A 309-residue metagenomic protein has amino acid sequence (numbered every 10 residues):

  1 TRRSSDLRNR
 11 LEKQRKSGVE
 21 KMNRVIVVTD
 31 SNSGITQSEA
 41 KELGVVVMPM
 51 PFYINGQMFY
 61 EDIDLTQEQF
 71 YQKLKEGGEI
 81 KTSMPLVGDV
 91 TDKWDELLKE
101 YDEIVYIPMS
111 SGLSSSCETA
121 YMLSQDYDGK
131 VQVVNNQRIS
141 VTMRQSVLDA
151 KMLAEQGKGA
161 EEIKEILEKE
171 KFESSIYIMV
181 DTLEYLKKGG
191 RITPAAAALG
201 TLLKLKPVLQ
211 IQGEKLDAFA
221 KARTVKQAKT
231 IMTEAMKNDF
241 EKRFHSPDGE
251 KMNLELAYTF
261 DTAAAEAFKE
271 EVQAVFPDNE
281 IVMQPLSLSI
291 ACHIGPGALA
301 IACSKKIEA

Functional and structural regions predicted by a protein language model:
T1-S4: Short, small-residue-biased leader/transition segments that mark boundaries at the very start of proteins
R8-L11: N-terminal, intrinsically disordered charge-dense segments
R24, N32-V46, P51, E103 (+2 more regions): Mixed-charge interfacial surface used for oligomerization/domain docking and macromolecular partner engagement
I26-M84, D89: N-terminal glycine-rich anion-binding loop in soluble enzyme alpha/beta folds
T29, P108, Y258: Short beta-strand/turn micro-motifs composed of small residues that flank or help shape donor/cofactor-binding pockets
G77-T119, K164: Glycine-rich phosphate- or other oxyanion-binding loops that anchor nucleotides, phosphorylated ligands
